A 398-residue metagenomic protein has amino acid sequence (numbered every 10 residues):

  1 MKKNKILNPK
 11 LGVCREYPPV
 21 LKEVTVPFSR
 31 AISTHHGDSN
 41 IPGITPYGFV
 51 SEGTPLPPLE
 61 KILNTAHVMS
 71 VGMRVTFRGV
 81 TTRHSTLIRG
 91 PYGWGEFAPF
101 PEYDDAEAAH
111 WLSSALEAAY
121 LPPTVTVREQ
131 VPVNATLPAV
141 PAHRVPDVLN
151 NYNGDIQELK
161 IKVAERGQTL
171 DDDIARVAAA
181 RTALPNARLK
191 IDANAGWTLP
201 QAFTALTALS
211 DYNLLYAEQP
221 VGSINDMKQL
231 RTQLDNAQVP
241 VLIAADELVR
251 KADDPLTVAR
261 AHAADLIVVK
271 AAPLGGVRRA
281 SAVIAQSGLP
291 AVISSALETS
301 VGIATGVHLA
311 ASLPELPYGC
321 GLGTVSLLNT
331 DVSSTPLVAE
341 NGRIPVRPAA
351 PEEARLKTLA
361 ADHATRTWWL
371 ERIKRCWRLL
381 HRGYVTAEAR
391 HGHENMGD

Functional and structural regions predicted by a protein language model:
K2, V24-T25, T45: N-terminal leader/targeting signatures
K2-K10: Polybasic, lysine-rich low-complexity intrinsically disordered segments
F28, H35, N40-K190, N194-Y212 (+2 more regions): N-terminal capping/lid subdomain adjacent to the active-site entrance of alpha/beta enzymes
A115-P122, S287, L309-L316: Change "in soluble alpha/beta enzymes" to "in soluble alpha/beta proteins
R166-H308, T330-D331: Catalytic core of soluble alpha/beta enzymes
Q286, T305, L313, T330-I344: C-terminal helical cap(s) of enzyme catalytic domains, especially alpha/beta-barrels
P317-T324: Short helix/strand-capping turn motifs
